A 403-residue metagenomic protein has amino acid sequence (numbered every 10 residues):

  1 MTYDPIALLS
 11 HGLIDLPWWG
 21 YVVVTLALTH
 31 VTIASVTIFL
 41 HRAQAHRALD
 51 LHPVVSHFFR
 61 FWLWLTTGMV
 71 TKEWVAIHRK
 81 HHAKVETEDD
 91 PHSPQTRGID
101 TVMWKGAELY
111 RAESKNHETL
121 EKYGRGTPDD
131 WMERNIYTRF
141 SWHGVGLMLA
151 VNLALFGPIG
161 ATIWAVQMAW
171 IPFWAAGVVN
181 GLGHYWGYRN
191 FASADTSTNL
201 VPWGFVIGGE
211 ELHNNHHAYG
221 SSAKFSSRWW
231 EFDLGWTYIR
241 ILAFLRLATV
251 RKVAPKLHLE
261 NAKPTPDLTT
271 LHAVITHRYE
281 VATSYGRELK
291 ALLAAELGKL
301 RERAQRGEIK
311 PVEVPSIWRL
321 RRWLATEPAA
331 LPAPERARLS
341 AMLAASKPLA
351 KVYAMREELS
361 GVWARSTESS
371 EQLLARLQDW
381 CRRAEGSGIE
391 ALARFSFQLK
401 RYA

Functional and structural regions predicted by a protein language model:
M1-V178, S222-A403: Non-catalytic, topology-defining segments of multipass membrane proteins
F39-L40, K80, W170, L182-Y185 (+2 more regions): Alpha-helical architecture
A43-Q44, G181-F191: A cytosolic-side transmembrane-helix exit/cap motif
G124-W131, W186-L212, H216-Y219: Active-site-proximal inter-transmembrane loops
